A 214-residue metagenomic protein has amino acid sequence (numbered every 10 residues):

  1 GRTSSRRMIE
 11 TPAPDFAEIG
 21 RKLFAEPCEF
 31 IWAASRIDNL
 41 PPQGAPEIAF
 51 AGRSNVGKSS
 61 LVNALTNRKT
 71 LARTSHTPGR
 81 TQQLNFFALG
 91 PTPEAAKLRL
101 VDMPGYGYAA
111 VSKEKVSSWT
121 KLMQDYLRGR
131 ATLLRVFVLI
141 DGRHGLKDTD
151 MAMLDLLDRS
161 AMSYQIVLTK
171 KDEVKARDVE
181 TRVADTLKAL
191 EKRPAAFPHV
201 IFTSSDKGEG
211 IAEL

Functional and structural regions predicted by a protein language model:
G1-A110: Conserved G1/Walker A P-loop phosphate-binding module
K22-I37, E173-L214: Canonical P-loop GTPase G-domain recognition
L40-A45, R80-F86, L98, P104-L134 (+1 more regions): Switch II of P-loop NTPase G domains
L61, V136-F137, L214: Hydrophobic packing within well-folded, soluble alpha/beta domains
F87, T169, L214: Residue-level signal for inorganic ion chemistry
A95, K121-P198: Conserved C-terminal guanine-recognition region of P-loop GTPase G domains, centered on the G4
